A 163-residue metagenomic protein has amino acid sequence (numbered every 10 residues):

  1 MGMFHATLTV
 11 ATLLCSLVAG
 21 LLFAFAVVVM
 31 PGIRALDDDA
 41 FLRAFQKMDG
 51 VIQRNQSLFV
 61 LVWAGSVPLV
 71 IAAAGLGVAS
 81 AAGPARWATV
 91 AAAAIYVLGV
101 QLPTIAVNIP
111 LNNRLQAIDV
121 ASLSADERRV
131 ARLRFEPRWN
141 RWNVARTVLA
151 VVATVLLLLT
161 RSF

Functional and structural regions predicted by a protein language model:
G2-S16, G75-G99: Interfacial segments of alpha-helical transmembrane regions
A6, L17-A64, Q116-E136: Interfacial loop at the N-terminal end of multi-pass membrane proteins
L14-V29, Y96-I109: Hydrophobic alpha-helical membrane-embedded segments
V29, F45-D49, P68-S80, P103 (+1 more regions): Membrane-helix exit/interface motif
V62-A74, R146-T154: Core segments of transmembrane alpha-helices that mediate helix-helix packing or line hydrophobic substrate/ligand
I105-D119: Functional transmembrane-helix hotspots
R134-V151: Hydrophobic alpha-helical transmembrane segments
L158-F163: Juxtamembrane boundary at the C-terminal end of a transmembrane helix
